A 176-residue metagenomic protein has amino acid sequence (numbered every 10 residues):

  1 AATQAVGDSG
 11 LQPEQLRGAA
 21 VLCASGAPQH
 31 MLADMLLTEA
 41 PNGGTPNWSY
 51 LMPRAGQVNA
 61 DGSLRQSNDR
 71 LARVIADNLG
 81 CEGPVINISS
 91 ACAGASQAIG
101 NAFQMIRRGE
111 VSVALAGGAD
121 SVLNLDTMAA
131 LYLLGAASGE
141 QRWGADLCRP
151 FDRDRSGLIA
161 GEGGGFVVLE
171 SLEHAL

Functional and structural regions predicted by a protein language model:
A1-V6: Conserved FAD-binding subdomain of flavin-dependent enzymes
G7-G18, P28-L176: Acyl-thioester C-C bond-transforming condensing/cleaving domain
A20-A24: Extended hydrophobic secondary-structure segments that form protein cores and membrane-embedded regions
